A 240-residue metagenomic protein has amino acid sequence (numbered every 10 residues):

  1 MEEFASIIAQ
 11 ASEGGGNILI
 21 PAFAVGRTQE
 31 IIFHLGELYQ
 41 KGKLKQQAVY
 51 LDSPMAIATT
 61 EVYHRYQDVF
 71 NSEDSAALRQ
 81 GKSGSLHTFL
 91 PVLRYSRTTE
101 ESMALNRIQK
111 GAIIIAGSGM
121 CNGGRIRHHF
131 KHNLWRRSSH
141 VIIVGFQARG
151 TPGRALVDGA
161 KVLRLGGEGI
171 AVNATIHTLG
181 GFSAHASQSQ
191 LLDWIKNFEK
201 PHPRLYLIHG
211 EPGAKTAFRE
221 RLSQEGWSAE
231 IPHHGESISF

Functional and structural regions predicted by a protein language model:
M1-F240: Acidic/His-rich, metal-assisted hydrolase cores and their charged scaffolds
